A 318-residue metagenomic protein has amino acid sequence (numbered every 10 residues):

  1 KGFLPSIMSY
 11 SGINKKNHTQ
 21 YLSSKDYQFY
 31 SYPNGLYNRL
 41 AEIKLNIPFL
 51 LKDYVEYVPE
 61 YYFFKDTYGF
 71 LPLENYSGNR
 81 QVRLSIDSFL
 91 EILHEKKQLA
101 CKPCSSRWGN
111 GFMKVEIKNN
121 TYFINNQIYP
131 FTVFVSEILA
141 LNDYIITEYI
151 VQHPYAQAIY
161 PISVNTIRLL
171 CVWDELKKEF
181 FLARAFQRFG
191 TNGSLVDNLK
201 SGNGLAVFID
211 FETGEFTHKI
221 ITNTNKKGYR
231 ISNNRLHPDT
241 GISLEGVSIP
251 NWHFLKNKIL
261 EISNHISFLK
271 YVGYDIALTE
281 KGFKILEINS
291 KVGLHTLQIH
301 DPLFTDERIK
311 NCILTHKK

Functional and structural regions predicted by a protein language model:
K1-I92, R107, I259: Conserved N-proximal alpha/beta basic substrate-recognition cap immediately N-terminal to, or forming the N-lobe
K65, P103-S105, N119, E148-V151 (+4 more regions): Short, flexible loop/turn elements at secondary-structure junctions
Y68-E74, Q98-F131: Glycine-rich phosphate-binding loop of ATP-grasp-fold ATP-dependent ligases
I86-K97, E137-I138, N264-S267: A short acidic-Thr-Gly-centered motif at the start of a beta-strand
E95-K97, S105, N110, N126-N223: Phosphate-binding site of ATP-dependent enzymes
L99, F181, K284-L286: Protein kinase-like catalytic core scaffold
V151, N225, L236-P238: A conserved mid-domain beta-alpha-beta active-site/ligand-binding segment of alpha/beta enzyme cores
Y229-Y271, L278-K318: C-terminal active-site "lid" helix and adjoining low-complexity regulatory extension at the edge of ATP-using catalytic
